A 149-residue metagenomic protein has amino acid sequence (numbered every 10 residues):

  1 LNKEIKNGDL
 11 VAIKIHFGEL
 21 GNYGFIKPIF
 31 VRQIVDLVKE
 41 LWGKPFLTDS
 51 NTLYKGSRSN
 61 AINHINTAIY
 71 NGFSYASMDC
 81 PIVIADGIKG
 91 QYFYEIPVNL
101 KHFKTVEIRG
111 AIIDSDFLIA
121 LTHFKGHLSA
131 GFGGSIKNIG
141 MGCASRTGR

Functional and structural regions predicted by a protein language model:
L1-R149: N-terminal and secondary-structure boundary signal
